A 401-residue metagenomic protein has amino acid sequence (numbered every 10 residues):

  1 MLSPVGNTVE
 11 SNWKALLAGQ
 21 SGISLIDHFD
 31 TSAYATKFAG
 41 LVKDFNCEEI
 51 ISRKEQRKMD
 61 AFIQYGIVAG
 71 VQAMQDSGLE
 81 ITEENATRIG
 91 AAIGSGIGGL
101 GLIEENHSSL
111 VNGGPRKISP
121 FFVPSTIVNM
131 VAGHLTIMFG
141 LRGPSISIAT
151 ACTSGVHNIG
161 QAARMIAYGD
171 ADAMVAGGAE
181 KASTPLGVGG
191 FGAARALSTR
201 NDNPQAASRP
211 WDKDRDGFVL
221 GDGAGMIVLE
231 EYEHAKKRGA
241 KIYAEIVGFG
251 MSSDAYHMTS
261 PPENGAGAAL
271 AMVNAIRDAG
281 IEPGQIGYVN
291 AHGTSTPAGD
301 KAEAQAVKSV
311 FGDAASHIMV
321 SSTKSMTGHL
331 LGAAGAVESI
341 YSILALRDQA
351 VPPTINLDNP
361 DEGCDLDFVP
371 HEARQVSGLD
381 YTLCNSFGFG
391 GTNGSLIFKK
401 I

Functional and structural regions predicted by a protein language model:
M1-E55, S77, E233-E245, I340-T354 (+1 more regions): ACP-dependent fatty acid/polyketide chain-elongation machinery
E10-K14, G101-P115, M165-Y168, V188-N201 (+3 more regions): A glycine- and small-aliphatic-rich helix-loop capping segment at beta-alpha/alpha-beta transitions that lines
N12-W13, L17-T150, A179-G190, P283-G299: Conserved beta-ketoacyl condensing-enzyme motif
Q20-S24, D202-A279, G287-Y288: Condensing-enzyme catalytic core mediating Claisen C-C bond formation in acyl metabolism
D27, D170-D216, F249-E263, G293-D300 (+1 more regions): Acyl-CoA/ACP chain-elongation machinery
G66-L79, V128-A132, T136-E180, V219-A240 (+2 more regions): Active-site-proximal alpha-helical scaffold in enzymes
E83-A86, A279-Q285, S316, D365-I401: Flexible, low-complexity linker/loop segments at domain and module junctions
I118-V123, G143-T150, D212-D216, I318-H329 (+1 more regions): Short pre-catalytic strand/loop immediately N-terminal to key active-site residues, enriched for Gly-Thr
